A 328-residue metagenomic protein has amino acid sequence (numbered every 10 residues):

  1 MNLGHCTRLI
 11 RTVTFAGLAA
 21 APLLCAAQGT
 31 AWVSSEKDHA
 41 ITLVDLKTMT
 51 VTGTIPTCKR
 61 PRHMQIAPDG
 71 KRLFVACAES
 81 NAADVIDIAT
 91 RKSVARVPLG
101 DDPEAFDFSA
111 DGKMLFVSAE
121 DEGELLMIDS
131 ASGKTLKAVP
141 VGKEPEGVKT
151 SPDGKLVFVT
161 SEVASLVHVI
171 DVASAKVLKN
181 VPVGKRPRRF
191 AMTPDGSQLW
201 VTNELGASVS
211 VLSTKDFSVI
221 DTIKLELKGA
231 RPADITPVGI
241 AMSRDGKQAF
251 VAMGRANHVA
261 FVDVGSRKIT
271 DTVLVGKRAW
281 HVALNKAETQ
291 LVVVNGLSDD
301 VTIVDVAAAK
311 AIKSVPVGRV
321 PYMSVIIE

Functional and structural regions predicted by a protein language model:
N2-G17: Bacterial N-terminal signal peptides that target proteins for export
H5-C6, A21-E328: Predominantly soluble domains enriched in secretory-pathway, periplasmic, or organellar proteins
